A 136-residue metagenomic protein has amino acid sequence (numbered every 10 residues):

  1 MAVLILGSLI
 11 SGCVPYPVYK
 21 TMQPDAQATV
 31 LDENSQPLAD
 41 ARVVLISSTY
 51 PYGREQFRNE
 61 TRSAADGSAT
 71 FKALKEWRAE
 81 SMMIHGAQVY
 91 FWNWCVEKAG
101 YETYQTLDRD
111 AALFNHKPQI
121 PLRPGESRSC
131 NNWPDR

Functional and structural regions predicted by a protein language model:
G7-D25, T29-Q36, V44, P121-R136: Beta-strand-rich domain onsets/edges
P15-P17, R58-R62, M83, L107-D110: Beta-strand-rich interaction surfaces with strong enrichment in secreted/lumenal proteins
P17-K20, P51-Y52, S81-G86: Short consensus segments that form the blades of beta-propeller domains, in both extracellular/periplasmic
A41-T49: Hydrophobic beta-strand segments
P51-W77: Short, acidic Ser/Thr/Gly-rich low-complexity loop/linker segments typical of extracellular and cell-surface proteins
W77-D110: A short, solvent-exposed loop/turn motif at the edges and junctions of modular extracellular/periplasmic domains
T106-E126: Short beta-strand elements
